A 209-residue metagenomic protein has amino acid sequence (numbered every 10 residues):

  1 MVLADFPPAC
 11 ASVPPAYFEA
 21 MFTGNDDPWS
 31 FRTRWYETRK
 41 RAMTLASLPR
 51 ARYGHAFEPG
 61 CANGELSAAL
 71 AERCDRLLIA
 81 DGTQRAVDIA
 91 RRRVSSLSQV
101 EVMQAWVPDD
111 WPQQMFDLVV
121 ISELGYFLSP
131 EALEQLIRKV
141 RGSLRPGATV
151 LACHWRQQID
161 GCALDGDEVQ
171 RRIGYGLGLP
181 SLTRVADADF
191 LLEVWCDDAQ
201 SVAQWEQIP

Functional and structural regions predicted by a protein language model:
V2-L48: Conserved class I S-adenosyl-L-methionine
Y53-A62: Conserved class I S-adenosyl-L-methionine
N63-E65, A69-P108: Class I SAM-dependent methyltransferase SAM/SAH-binding core
W111-V119: A short acidic, Gly/Pro-enriched loop at the edge of an enzyme's catalytic core that lines a small-molecule cofactor
L118-E131: A short SAM/SAH-binding and catalytic strip from SAM-dependent methyltransferases
E134-P146: A short glycine-rich, Lys/Arg-flanked "PGG" loop and its adjoining helix->strand segment in the class I
G147-W155: Conserved beta-strand signature within the Rossmann-like core of class I S-adenosyl-L-methionine
A163-V185: Conserved Class I S-adenosyl-L-methionine
